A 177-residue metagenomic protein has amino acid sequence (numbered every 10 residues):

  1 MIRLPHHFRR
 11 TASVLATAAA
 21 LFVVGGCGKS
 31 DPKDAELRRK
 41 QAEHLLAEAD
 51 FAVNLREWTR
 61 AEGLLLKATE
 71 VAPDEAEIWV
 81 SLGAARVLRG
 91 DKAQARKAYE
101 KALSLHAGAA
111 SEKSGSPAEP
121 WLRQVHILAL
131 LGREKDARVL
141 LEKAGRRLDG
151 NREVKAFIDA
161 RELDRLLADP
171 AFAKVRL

Functional and structural regions predicted by a protein language model:
L37-K67, V71: Alpha-helical segment of the N-proximal tetratricopeptide repeat
R39, P73, A107, S114-G115 (+1 more regions): Short coil turns that delineate tetratricopeptide repeat
Y99-L105, L122-R152: TPR/TPR-like (Sel1-like) alpha-helical repeat modules
R138-L177: Terminal, low-structured helical/coil segments at or just beyond the last alpha-helical repeat
